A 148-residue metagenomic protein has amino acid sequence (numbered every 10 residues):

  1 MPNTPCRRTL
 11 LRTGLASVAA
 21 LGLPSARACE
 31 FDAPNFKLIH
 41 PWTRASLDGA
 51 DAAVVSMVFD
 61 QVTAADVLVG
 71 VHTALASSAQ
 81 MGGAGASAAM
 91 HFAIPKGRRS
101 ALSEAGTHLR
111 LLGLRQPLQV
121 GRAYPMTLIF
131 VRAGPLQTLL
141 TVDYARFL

Functional and structural regions predicted by a protein language model:
P2-T4, G14, L38, A133: Short, structured coil/loop segments at alpha-helix boundaries
N3, T9-A28: N-terminal export signals
E30-L148: Compact, glycine-rich, soluble single-domain proteins
